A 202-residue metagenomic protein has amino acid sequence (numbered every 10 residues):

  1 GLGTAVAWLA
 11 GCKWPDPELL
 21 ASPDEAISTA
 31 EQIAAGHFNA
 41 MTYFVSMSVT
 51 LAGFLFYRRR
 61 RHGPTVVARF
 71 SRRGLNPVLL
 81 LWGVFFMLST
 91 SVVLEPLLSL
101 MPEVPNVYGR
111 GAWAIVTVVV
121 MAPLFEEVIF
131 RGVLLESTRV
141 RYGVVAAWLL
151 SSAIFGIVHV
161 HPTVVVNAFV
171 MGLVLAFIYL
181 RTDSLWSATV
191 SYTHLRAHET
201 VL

Functional and structural regions predicted by a protein language model:
V6-N39, R59-I129, L135-V140: Juxtamembrane helix-loop-helix connectors linking adjacent transmembrane helices in multi-pass membrane enzymes
F44-S48, A112, V116, V166-L173: Membrane-embedded alpha-helical segments of multi-pass membrane proteins, especially the transmembrane helices
F54-G63, I178-R181: Structural signal for the C-terminal ends of transmembrane alpha-helices and the immediately following loop
F125-L150, F177-S184: Membrane-interface helix/loop boundary segments of multi-pass membrane proteins
V158-T163: Membrane-interface helix caps and helix-loop-helix hairpins in membrane proteins
T193-T200: Conserved small/polar residues in nucleotide/adenosyl-binding loops
